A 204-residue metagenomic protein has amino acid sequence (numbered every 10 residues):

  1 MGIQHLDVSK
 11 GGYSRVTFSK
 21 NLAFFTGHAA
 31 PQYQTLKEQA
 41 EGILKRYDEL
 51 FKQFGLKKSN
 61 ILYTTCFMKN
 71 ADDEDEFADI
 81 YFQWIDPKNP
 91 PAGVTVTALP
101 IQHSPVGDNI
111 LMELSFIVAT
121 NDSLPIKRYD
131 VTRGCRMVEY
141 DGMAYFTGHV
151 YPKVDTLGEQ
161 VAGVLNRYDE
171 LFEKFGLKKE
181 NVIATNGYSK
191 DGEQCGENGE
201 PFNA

Functional and structural regions predicted by a protein language model:
M1-N166, E170-A204: N-terminal presequence-like segments and the immediate start of the first folded domain
